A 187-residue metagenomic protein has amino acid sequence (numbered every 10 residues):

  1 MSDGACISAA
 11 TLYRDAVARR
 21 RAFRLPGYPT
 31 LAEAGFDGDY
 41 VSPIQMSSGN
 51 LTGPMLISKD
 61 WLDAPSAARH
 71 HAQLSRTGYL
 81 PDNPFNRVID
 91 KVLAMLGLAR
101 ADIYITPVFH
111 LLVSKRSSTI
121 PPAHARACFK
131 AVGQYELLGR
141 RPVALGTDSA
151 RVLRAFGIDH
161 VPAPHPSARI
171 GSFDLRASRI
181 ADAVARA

Functional and structural regions predicted by a protein language model:
S2-R141, T147-S149, R154-F156, H160 (+2 more regions): A polyanion-binding, active-site-adjacent surface
P122, R179-I180: Short, hinge-like loop/turn segments at secondary-structure boundaries
R169-R179: Short, charged, surface-exposed secondary-structure boundary motifs
I180-A187: A polyampholytic, Gly/Pro-enriched intrinsically disordered region
